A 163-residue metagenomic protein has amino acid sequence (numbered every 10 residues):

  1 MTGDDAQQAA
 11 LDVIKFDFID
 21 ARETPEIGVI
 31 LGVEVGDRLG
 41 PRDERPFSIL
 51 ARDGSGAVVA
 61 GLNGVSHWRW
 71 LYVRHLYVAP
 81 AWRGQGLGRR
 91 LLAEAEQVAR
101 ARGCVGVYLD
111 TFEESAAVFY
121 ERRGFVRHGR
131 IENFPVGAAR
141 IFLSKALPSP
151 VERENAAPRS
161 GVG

Functional and structural regions predicted by a protein language model:
M1-A21, K145-G163: Conserved N-terminal entry element of GNAT/NAT acetyltransferase domains
R45-A60, R90: Conserved beta-hairpin
A57-V65, W70-Y77: Conserved beta-strand in the GNAT
W82, G86-E94: Conserved acetyl-CoA pyrophosphate-binding loop and the N-cap/start of the following alpha-helix in GNAT-like
A99-F112: Conserved GNAT acetyl-CoA-binding A-motif
Y108-D110, V126-F142: Conserved catalytic-core motifs of GNAT/GCN5-like acyltransferases
Y120-E121, F125: Conserved active-site tyrosine of GNAT-family acetyltransferases
